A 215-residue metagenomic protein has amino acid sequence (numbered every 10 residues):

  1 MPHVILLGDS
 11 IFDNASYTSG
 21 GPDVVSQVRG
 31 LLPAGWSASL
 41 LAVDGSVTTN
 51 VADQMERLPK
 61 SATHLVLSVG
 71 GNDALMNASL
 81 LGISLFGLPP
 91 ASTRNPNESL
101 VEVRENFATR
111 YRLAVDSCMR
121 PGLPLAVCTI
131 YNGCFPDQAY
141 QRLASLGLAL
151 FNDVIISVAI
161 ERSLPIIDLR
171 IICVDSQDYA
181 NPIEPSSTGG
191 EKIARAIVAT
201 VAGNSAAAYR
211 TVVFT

Functional and structural regions predicted by a protein language model:
M1-S46, Q54-S61: Serine-esterase "nucleophile elbow" of acetyl-processing enzymes
N14-A15, V47-N50, D73-N77: Short active-site-adjacent helix-start/loop capping segments
S19, G45, T49, E105-T109: Conserved phosphate-coordination/catalytic loops
D53-T215: Alpha-helical cap/lid subdomain in secreted, periplasmic, or secretory-pathway luminal O-acyl-processing enzymes
